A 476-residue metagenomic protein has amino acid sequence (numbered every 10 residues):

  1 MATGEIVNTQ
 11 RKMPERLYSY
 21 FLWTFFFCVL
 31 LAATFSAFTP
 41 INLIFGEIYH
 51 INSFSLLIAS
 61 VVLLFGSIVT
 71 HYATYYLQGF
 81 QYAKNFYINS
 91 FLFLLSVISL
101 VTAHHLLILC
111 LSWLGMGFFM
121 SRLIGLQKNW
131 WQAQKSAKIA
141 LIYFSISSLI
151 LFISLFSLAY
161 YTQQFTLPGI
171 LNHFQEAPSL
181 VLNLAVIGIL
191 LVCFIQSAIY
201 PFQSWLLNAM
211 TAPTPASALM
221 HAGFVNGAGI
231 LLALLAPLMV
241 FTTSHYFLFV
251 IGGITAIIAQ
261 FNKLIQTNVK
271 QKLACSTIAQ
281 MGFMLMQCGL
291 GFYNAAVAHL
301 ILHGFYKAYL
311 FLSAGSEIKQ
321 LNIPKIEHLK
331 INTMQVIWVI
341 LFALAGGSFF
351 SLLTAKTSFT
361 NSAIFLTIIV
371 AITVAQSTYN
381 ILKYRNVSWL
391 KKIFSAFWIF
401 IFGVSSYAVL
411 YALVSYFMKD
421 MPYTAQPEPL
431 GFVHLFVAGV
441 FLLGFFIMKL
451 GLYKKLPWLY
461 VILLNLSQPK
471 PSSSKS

Functional and structural regions predicted by a protein language model:
M1-I88: Transmembrane helix-loop-helix hairpins at membrane boundaries of multipass inner-membrane proteins
N8, S67-G79, R122-Q132, S197-M210 (+3 more regions): C-terminal ends of transmembrane helices
N8-W23, G79-L92, L107, K128-L149 (+4 more regions): Membrane-interfacial loop-to-helix junctions in multi-pass inner-membrane proteins
V29, T39-F54, F65, L184-S244 (+2 more regions): Short helix-boundary/re-entrant hairpin motifs in multi-pass inner-membrane proteins
T34-I48, L149-F202, A236, C275 (+3 more regions): Juxtamembrane/interfacial segments at transmembrane-helix boundaries in multi-pass membrane proteins
H50-K128, Y143, L149, L248-G289: Internal transmembrane alpha-helices of multipass membrane proteins
S96-L171, G282-I323: Alpha-helical multi-pass transmembrane bundles of energy-transducing inner-membrane proteins
G451-S476: Short, highly charged, low-complexity non-transmembrane loops/tails of multi-pass membrane proteins
